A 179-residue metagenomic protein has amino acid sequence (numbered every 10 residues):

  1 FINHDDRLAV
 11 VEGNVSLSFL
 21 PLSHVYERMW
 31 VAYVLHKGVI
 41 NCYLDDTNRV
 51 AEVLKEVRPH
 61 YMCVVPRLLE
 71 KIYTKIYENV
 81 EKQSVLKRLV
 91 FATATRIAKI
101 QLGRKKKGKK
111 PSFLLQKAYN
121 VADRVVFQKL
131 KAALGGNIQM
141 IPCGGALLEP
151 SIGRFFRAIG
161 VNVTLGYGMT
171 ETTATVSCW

Functional and structural regions predicted by a protein language model:
F1-S18, L22-R124, N162: Conserved AMP-binding/adenylation subdomain of ANL enzymes
H24, R67, G144-I152, L165-W179: Conserved A3 ("GATE") glycine/threonine-rich loop of ANL adenylate-forming enzymes
V126-Q128: A short, well-structured juxtamembrane/interface segment
F155-A158: Segments forming glycine/polar-rich beta-alpha architectures that bind adenosine-containing cofactors
